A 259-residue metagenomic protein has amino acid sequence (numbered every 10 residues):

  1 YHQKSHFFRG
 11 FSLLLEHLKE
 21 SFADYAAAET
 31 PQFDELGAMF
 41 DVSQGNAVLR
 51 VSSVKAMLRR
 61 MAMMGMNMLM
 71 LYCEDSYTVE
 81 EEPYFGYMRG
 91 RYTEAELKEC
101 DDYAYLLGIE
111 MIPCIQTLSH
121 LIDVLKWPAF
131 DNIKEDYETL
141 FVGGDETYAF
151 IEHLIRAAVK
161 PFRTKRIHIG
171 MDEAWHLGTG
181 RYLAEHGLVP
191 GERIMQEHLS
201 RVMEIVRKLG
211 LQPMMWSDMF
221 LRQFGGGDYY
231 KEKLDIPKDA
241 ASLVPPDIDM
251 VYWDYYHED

Functional and structural regions predicted by a protein language model:
Y1-M214: Feature activates predominantly on carbohydrate-active enzymes
F7, E258-D259: Short, well-ordered alpha-helical microsegments
G45-N46, Y256-E258: Short acidic, S/G/P-rich loop/turn micro-motifs used as interaction or catalytic elements
F130, M214-W253, D259: Substrate-binding cleft/loops of secretory-pathway carbohydrate-active enzymes
E135, Y255-Y256: Short, acidic/turn-prone active-site loops that include or flank metal/cofactor- and phosphate-binding residues
